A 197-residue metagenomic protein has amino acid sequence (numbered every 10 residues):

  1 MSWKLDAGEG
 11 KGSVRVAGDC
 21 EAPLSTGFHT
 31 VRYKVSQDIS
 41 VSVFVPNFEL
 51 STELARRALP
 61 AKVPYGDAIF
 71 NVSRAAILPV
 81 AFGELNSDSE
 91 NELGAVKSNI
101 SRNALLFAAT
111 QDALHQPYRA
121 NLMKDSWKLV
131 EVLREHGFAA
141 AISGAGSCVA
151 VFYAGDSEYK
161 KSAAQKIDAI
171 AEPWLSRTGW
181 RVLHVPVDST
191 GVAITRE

Functional and structural regions predicted by a protein language model:
M1-E49, R56, N121, W127 (+3 more regions): Alpha/beta catalytic cores of group-transfer enzymes, especially the acyltransferase/condensing modules of polyketide
T52-A58, A108: A short secondary-structure junction signal
A58-A61, A169-A171: Short, solvent-exposed amphipathic alpha-helical segments in soluble enzyme and RNA/protein-processing domains
P60, N71, T110-D112: Short amphipathic alpha-helical surface patches that mediate protein-protein
Y65-F70, A120: Active-site pocket-shaping loop/turn-to-helix segments
F82-E197: Glycine-rich, charge-dense phosphate/pyrophosphate-binding loop(s) and the adjacent flexible "lid"/catalytic subdomain
